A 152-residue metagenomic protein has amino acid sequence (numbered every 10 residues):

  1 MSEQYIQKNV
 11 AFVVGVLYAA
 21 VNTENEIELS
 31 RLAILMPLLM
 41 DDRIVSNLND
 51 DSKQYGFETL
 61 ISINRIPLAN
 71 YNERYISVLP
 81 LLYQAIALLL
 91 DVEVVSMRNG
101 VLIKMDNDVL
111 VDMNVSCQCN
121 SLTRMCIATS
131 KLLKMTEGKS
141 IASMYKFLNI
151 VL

Functional and structural regions predicted by a protein language model:
M1-D42: Long, hydrophobic N-terminal alpha-helical segment
A20, L38, T59-I63, L132-M135 (+1 more regions): Residues that form generic nucleotide/phosphate-binding pockets
I27-R65: Short, well-structured hydrophobic secondary-structure segments
L29, M97-R98: A local structural micro-motif
L60-L82: Helix-adjacent hinge/juxtasegments
Y83-S96: Basic amphipathic alpha-helical segments that dock to polyanions
V101-D106: Minor-groove-contacting beta-hairpin "wing" of winged helix-turn-helix DNA-binding domains
V111-L152: Glycine-rich, aromatic-bearing surface loops/beta-hairpins
